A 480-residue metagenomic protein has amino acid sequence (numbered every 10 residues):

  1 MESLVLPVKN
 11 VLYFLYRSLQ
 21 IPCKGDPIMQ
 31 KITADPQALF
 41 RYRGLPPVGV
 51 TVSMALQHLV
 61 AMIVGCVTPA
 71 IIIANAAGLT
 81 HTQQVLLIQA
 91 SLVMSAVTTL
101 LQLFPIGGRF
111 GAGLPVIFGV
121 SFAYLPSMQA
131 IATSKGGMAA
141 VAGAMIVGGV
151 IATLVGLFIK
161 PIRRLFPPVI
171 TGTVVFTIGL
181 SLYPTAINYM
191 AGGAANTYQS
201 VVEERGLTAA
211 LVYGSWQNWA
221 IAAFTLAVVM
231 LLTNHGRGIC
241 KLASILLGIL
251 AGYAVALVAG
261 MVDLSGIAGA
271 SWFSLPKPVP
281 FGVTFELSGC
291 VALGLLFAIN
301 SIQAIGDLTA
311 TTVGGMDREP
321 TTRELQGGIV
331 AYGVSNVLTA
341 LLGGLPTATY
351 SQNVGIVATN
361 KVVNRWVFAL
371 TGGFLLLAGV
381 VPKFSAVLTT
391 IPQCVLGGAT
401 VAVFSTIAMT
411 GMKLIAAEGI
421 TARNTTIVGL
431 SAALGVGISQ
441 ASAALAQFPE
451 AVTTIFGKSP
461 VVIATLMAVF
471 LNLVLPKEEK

Functional and structural regions predicted by a protein language model:
N10-I28: Short, Lys/Arg-enriched N-terminal segments with co-localized hydrophobic residues within the first ~10-30 amino acids
C23-S53, Y198-A209, A268-P276, V313 (+2 more regions): Intrinsically disordered, low-complexity non-transmembrane regions of multi-pass membrane transporters
R43, V48, A74-G111, L295-R365: Membrane-embedded helical hairpins/re-entrant loop segments and their flanking transmembrane helices within multi-pass
G49-A61, G65, V212-L226, A243-S244 (+3 more regions): Hydrophobic, membrane-embedded alpha-helices of multi-pass small-molecule transporters
M54-L92, F110-G137: Transmembrane helix-boundary motif of multi-pass solute transporters/channels
L86, R109-F122, R164-T171, C240-L246 (+3 more regions): Short, non-helical or kinked segments that cap or interrupt transmembrane helices
I131-D263, G372, L376-K480: Membrane-embedded alpha-helical modules
T233, N353-F368, G373-G379: Interfacial segments of multi-pass membrane proteins
